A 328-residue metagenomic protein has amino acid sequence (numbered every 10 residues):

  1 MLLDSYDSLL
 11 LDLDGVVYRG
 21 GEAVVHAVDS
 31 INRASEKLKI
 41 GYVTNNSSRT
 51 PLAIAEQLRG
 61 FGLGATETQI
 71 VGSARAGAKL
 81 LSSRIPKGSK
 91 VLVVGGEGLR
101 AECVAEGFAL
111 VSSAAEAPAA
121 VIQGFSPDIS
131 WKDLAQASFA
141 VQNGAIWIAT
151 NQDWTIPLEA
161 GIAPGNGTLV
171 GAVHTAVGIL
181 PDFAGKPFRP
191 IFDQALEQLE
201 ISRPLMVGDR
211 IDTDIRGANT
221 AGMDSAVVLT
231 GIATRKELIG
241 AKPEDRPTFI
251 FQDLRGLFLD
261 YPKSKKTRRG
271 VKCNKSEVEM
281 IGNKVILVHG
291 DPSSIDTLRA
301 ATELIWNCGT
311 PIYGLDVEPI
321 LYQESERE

Functional and structural regions predicted by a protein language model:
L3-L11, Y18-G21, V25-V28, A55-T68 (+2 more regions): Asp-based, Mg2+/Mn2+-dependent phosphohydrolase catalytic module
S8, K39-I40: Beta-sheet entry/capping signal
V43: Glycine-rich loop-to-alpha-helix module at the N-terminal edge of alpha/beta enzyme cores
N46: Conserved phosphate/oxyanion-binding catalytic-loop motifs
P51-L52: Switch/connector loops and helix/strand junctions flanking conserved nucleotide-binding motifs in nucleotide-processing
S73-R75: Polytopic endomembrane small-metabolite transporters, centered on the Drug/Metabolite Transporter
